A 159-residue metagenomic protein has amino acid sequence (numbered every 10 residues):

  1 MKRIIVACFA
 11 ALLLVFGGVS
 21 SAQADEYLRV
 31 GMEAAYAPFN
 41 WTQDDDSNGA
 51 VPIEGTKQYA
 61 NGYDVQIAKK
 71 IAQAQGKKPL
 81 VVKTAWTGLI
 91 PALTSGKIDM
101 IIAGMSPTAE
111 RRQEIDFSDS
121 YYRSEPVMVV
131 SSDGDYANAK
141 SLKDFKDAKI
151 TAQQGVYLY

Functional and structural regions predicted by a protein language model:
M1-I4: Positively charged n-region of N-terminal signal peptides that target proteins for export
A7-G17: Bacterial N-terminal signal peptides
G18-A24: Sec/Tat signal peptide C-region and signal peptidase I cleavage site
D25-G104, Q113: Extracytoplasmic small-molecule ligand-binding "clamshell" domains of the periplasmic binding protein/Venus flytrap
R29-W41, F117-A139: Hydrophobic/proline-rich hinge and linker segments of small-molecule sensing/allosteric domains, predominantly
E33-Y36, T84-T87, M105-T108, Y122 (+2 more regions): Solvent-exposed coil/turn segments that connect beta secondary-structure elements in extracytoplasmic/periplasmic
G49, S132-K149: Flexible hinge/capping segments at coil-to-helix
T151-Y159: Secondary-structure junction motif
